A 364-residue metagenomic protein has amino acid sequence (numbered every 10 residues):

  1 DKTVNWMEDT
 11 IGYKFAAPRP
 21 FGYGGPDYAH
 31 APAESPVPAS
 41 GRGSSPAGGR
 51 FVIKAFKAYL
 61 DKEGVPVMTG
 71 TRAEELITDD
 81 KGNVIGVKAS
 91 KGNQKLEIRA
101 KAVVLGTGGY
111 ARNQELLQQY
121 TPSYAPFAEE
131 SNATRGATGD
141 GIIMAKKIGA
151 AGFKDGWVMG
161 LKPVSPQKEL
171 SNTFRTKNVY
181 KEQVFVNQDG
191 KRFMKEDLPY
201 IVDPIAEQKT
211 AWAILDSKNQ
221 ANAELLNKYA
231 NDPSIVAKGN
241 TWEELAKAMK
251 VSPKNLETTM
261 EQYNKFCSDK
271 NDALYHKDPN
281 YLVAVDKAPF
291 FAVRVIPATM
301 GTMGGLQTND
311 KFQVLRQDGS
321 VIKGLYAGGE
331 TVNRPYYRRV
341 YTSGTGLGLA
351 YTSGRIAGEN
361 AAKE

Functional and structural regions predicted by a protein language model:
D1-L96, N113-E115, C267-K287: Conserved redox-cofactor binding core of oxidoreductases
E75, N255-P335, R339: A glycine-rich dinucleotide-binding beta-alpha-beta segment and adjacent secondary-structure elements that constitute
T78, V186-N187, T308, L315 (+1 more regions): Hydrophobic alpha-helical segments, especially N-terminal targeting/anchoring helices
K91-Q94, I98-V164, L347, I356: Glycine-rich loop(s) and the adjacent beta-strand/alpha-helix scaffold that form part
A100, G106-T107, Q188, G328-T331: Short, well-ordered coil/turn residues at beta-beta hairpins and beta-strand->alpha-helix junctions within
T138, I142-P253: An anion/pyrophosphate-binding glycine-rich loop and adjacent beta-alpha core in soluble alpha-beta enzymes
I142-A151, M249-S252, E257-M260, L349-E364: Internal hydrophobic alpha-helix adjacent to the cofactor/substrate pocket in enzyme cavities
N178-Y180, M300-T302, S343: Short, small/polar residue-rich loop motifs at catalytic or cofactor-binding pockets
